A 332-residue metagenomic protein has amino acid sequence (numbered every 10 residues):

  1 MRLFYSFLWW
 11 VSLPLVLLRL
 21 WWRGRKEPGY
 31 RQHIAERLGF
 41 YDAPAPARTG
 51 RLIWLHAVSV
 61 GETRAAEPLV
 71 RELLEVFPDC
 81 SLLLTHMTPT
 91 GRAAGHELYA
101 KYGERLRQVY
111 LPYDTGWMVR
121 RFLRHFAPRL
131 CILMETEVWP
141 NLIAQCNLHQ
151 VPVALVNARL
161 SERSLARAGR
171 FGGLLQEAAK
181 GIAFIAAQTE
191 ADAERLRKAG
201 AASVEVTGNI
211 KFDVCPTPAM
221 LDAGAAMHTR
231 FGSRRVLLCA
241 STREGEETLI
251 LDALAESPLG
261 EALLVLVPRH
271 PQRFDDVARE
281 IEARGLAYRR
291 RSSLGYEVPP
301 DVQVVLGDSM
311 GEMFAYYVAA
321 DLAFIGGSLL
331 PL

Functional and structural regions predicted by a protein language model:
M1-L8, S12-W22: Membrane-interacting alpha-helical segments
L17-L221, T242-E244, S257, R269-R273 (+1 more regions): Active-site and donor-binding regions of nucleotide-sugar-utilizing enzymes
E62-F77, P216, M220-L294: Conserved catalytic-core segment of nucleotide-activated headgroup transferases in glycan assembly
Y99-Q108, A278-G307: Nucleotide-activated donor-binding/catalytic signature segment of Leloir-type glycosyltransferases, i.e., the conserved
F126-L130, P300-L332: Acidic donor-binding loop of glycosyltransferase active sites
L133-M134, G181, L238-A240, V267-P268 (+3 more regions): Thr-Gly-centered strand-to-loop micro-motif
